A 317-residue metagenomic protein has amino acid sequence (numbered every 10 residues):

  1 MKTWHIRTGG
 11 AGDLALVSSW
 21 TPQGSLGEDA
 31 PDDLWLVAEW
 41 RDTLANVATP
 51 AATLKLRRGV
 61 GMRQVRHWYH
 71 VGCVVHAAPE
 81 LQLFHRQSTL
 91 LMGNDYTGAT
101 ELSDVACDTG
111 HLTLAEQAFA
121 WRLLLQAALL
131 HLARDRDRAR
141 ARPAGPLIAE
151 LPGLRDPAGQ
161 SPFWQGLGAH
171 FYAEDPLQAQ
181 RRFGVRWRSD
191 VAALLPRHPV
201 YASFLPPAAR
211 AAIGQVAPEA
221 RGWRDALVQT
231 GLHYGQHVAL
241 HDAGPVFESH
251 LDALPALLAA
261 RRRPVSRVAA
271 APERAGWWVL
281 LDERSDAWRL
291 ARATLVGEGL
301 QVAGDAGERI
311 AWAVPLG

Functional and structural regions predicted by a protein language model:
H5-V17: A short beta-loop-alpha structural element at the N-terminal edge of CoA-dependent acyl/N-acetyltransferase catalytic
G27-V37, R41: A short helix-loop-beta-strand connector motif used in the catalytic cores of GNAT acetyltransferases and, in some
V37-E39, A45-R58, E101: Conserved beta-strand in the GNAT
L56, E101-G110, R142-Q160, Q215-V216: Conserved beta-strand-loop-alpha-helix junction that forms the acyl-donor binding cleft
R57-D104, D108, G184-V185: Conserved acyl-donor/pantetheine-binding loop and adjacent beta-alpha core of acyl/acetyltransferases and related
L112-A133: Conserved acetyl-CoA-binding loop-helix of GNAT-fold acetyltransferases
F171-L280: Long, charge-rich C-terminal accessory regions
L281-L316: Short beta-strand-centered segments at strand-helix junctions
